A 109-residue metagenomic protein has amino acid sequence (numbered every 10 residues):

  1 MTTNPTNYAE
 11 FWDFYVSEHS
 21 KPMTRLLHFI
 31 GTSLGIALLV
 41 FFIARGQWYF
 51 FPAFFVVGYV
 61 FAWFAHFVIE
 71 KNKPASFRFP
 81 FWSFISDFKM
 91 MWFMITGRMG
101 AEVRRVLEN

Functional and structural regions predicted by a protein language model:
T2-Y15, K71-N109: Membrane-proximal soluble regions of multi-pass membrane proteins
Y8-F29: Membrane interfacial helix-start motif at the N-side
L26, F51-V56: Hydrophobic alpha-helical transmembrane segments
L27-V40: Core segments of transmembrane alpha-helices that mediate helix-helix packing or line hydrophobic substrate/ligand
L39-F42, A65, M94: Structural signal for membrane-spanning alpha-helices in multi-pass inner-membrane proteins, emphasizing helix cores
V40-F51: Helix-coil boundary and interhelical linker segments in multi-pass alpha-helical membrane proteins
V56-E70: Transmembrane alpha-helical segments that form the membrane-embedded catalytic/substrate-channel core of multi-pass
